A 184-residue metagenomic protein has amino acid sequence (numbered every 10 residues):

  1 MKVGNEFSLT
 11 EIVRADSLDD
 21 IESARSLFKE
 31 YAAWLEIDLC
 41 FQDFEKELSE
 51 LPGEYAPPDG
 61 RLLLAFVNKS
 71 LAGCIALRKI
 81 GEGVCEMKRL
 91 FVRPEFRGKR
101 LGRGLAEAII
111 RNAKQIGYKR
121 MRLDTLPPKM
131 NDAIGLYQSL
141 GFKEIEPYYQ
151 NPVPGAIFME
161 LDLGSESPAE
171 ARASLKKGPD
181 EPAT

Functional and structural regions predicted by a protein language model:
K2-E6, G155-T184: Terminal substrate-recognition subdomain of acyl/acetyltransferases
A15-K88, R93-P94, A106-A108, N112 (+3 more regions): Acetyl-CoA-dependent GNAT
K69, R100, G117: Conserved G/P- and acidic residue-centered "switch" motifs that form tight phosphate/ATP-binding loops in soluble
R93-K99, P128: Active-site acidic-Proline motif in GNAT/NAT acetyltransferases
K99, R103, E107: Residues forming the Rossmann-fold NAD(P)(H) cofactor-binding site
A113-T125: Conserved GNAT acetyl-CoA-binding A-motif
L123-A133, Q150-P154: Conserved beta-strand-loop-alpha-helix junction that forms the acyl-donor binding cleft
Y137-E146: Conserved acetyl-CoA-binding loop of GNAT-fold acetyltransferases
